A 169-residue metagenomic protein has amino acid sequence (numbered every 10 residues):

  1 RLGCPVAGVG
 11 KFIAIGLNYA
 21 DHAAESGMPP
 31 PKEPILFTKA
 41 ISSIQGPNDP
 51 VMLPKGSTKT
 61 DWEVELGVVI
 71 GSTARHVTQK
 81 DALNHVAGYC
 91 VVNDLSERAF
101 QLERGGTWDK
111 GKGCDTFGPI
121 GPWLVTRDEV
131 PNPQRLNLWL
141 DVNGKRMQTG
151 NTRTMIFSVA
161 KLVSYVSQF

Functional and structural regions predicted by a protein language model:
R1-P34, E129-P131: N-terminal non-catalytic cap/leader segment that marks the start of a structured domain
L2-C4, A24-G27, V51-T60, A74-D81 (+2 more regions): A generic local secondary-structure boundary/capping motif
P5, H22, M28, R98-F169: Catalytic-pocket segment enriched in acidic/His residues
L17-D21, S42, S72, L95: Alpha-helix/helix-capping structural signal
A20-H22, P30-P31, Q45-G56, R104: Short acidic (Asp/Glu) patches
P29-P47, T60-W62: Structural signature of FAD isoalloxazine-binding scaffolds in flavoprotein oxidoreductases
P47-S96: Non-heme Fe(II) oxygenase catalytic core, chiefly the N-lobe of the double-stranded beta-helix
